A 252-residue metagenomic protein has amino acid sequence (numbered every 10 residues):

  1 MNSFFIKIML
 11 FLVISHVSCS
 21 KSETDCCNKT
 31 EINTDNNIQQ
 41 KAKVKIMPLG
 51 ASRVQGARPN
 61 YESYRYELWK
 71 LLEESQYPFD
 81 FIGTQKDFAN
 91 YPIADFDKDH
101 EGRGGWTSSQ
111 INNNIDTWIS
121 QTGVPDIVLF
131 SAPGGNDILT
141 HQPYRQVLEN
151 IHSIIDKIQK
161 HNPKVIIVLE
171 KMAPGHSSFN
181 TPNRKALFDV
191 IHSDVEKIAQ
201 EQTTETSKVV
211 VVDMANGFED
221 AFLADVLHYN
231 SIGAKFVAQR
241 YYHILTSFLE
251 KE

Functional and structural regions predicted by a protein language model:
N2-L10: Sec-dependent signal peptide recognition, specifically the positively charged N-region followed immediately by
H16-K43, K251-E252: Bacterial Sec-dependent N-terminal signal peptides
A42-K45, S75-D80, G123-L129, H161-V168 (+1 more regions): Loop/turn elements at helix/coil->beta-strand transitions in domains of secreted/extracellular proteins
I46-L49, I111, D225-E252: Histidine-centered active-site loop/cap adjacent to the catalytic His in serine esterases/O-acetyl transfer systems
L49-R53, I82-D87, F130-G135, E170-G175 (+2 more regions): Active-site-proximal beta-strand/loop segments in catalytic clefts of secreted hydrolases
R53-E149, D189: Conserved SGNH/GDSL esterase-like catalytic core that processes O-acyl groups on lipids and polysaccharides
S131-N136, I155-V190, D213-A215: Active-site segments of SGNH/GDSL-like serine hydrolases that catalyze O-acetyl group transfer/hydrolysis on lipids
P174-D213, S231-K235: Substrate-gating cap/lid alpha-helix
